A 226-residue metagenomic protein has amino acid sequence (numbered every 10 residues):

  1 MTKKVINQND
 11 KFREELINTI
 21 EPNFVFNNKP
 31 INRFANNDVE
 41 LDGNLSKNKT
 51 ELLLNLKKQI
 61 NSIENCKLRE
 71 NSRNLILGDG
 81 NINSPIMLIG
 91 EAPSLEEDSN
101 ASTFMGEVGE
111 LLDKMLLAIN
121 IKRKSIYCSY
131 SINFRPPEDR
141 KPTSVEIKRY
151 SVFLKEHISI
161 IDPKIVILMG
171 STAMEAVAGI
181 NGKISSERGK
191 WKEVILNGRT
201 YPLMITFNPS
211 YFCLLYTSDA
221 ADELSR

Functional and structural regions predicted by a protein language model:
T2-V5: Short, small/acidic-rich helices and loops at N termini and domain boundaries of DNA replication/processing enzymes
K11-S218, R226: A polyanion-binding, active-site-adjacent surface
E223: Residues immediately C-terminal
